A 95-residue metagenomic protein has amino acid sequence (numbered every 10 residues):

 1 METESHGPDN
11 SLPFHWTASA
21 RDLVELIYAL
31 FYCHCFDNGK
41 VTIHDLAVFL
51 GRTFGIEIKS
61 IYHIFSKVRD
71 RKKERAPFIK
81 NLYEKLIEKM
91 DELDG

Functional and structural regions predicted by a protein language model:
E2-G95: C-terminal structured domains
